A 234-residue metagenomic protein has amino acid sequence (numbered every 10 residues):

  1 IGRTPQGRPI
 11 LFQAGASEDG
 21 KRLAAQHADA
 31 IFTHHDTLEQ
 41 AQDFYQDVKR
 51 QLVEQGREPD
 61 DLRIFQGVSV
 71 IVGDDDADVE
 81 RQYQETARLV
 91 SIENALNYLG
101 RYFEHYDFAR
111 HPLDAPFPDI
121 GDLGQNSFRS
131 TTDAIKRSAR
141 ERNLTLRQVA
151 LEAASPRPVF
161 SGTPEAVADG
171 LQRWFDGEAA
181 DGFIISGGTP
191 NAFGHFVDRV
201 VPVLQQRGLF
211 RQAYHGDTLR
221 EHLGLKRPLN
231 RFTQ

Functional and structural regions predicted by a protein language model:
I1-Q234: C-terminal amphipathic alpha-helical "assembly" element that mediates oligomerization/partner interfaces or acts as
